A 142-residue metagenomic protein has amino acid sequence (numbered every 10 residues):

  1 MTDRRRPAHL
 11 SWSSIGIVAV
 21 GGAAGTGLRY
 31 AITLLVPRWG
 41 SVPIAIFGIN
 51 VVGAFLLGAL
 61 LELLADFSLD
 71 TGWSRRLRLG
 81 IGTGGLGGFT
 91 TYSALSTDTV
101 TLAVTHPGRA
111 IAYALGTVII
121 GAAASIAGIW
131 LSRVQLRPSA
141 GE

Functional and structural regions predicted by a protein language model:
M1-E142: Membrane-interface helix-loop junctions in multi-pass transporters/channels
